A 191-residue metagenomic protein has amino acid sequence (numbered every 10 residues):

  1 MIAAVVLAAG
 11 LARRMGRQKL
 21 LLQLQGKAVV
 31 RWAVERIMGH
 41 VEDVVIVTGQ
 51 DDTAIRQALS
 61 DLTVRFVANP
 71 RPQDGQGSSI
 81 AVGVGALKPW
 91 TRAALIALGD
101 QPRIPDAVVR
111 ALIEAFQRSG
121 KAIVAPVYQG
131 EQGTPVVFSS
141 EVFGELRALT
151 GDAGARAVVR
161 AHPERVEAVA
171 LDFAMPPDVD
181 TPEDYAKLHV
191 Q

Functional and structural regions predicted by a protein language model:
M1, G144, T150-Q191: Conserved alpha/beta core of the MobA/IspD/sugar-nucleotide pyrophosphorylase nucleotidyltransferase superfamily
M1-Q132, E164-L171: Nucleotide and nucleotide-moiety/phosphate-recognizing core
A9, G99, F138, V179-D180: Single, functionally critical "micro-switch" positions that shape active/binding sites and transmembrane helices
A12, L22, F143-G144, A186: Nucleotide phosphate-binding site architecture
Q23, R103, V137, D178-V179: Short aromatic/basic micro-patch
G133-G144, P182: Conserved nucleotide-sugar donor-binding and metal-coordinating catalytic region shared by glycosyltransferases
